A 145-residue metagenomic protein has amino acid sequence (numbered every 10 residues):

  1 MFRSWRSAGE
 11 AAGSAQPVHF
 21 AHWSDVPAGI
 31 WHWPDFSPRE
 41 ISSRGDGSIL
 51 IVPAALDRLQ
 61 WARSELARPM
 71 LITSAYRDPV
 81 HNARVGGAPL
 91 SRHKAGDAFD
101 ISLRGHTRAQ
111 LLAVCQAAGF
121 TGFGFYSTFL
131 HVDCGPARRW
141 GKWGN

Functional and structural regions predicted by a protein language model:
M1-R63, S127, P136: Extracytoplasmic cell-surface/polysaccharide-interacting catalytic and binding patches
F2-Q16, L90-N145: Catalytic cores and adjacent binding grooves of peptidoglycan-active enzymes
F20, T73, N82, P89-S91 (+1 more regions): Generic secondary-structure boundary/loop-capping signal
H32-P38, A75, V85-L90: Short amphipathic alpha-helical segments, especially helix-boundary/capping motifs
E40-S42, E65-T73, K94, F99-L103: A generic short-segment signal for beta-strand/edge and adjacent turn/coil regions
I41, D46, H81, G86 (+2 more regions): Short capping/connector residues at structural and topological boundaries
G45, I49-L56, A75, P79 (+2 more regions): Generic alpha-helical scaffold signal
A54-V85: Extended, low-complexity, intrinsically disordered C-terminal regulatory tails of eukaryotic serine/threonine kinases
